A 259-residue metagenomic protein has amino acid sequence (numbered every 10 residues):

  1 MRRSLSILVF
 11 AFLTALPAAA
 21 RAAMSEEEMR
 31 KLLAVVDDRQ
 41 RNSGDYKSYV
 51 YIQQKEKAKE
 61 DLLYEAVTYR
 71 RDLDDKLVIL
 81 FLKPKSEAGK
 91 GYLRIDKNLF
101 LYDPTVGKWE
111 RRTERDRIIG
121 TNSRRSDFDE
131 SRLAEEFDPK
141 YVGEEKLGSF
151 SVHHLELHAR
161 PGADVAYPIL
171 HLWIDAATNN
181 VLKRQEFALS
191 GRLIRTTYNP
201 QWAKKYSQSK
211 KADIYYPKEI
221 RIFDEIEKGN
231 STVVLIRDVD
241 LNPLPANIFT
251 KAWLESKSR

Functional and structural regions predicted by a protein language model:
M1-S4: Positively charged n-region of N-terminal signal peptides that target proteins for export
I7-A15: Bacterial N-terminal signal peptides
L16-A22: Sec/Tat signal peptide C-region and signal peptidase I cleavage site
A23-D45, Y51-I52, E60-L62, K85-P168 (+2 more regions): Flexible, processing/modification-adjacent segments and terminal tails in exported/periplasmic/extracellular proteins
G44-V78: N-terminal, post-signal-peptide region of Sec/Tat-exported proteins
T68-Y69, K140-K146, P200-Q208: Short amphipathic beta-strand and strand-loop transition segments with alternating hydrophobic
L80-K83: N-terminal post-signal-peptidase region of extra-cytosolic proteins
R112, R132, F150-K251: Gly/Pro-enriched, hydrophobic low-complexity segments that function as extracytoplasmic propeptides/linkers
